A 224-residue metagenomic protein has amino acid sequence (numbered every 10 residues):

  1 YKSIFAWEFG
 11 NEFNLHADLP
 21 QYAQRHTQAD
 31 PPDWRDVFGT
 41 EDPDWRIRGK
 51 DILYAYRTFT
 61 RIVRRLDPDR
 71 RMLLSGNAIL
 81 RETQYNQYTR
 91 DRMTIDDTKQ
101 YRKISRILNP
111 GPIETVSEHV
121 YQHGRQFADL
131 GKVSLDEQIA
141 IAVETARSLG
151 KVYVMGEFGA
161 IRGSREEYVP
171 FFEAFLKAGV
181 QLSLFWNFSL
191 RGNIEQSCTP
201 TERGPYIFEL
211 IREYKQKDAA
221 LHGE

Functional and structural regions predicted by a protein language model:
S3-A6, N14-V180: Extracellular glycoside hydrolase catalytic/binding regions
G10, H119, W186: Conserved residues at the C-terminal ends of beta-strands
P110, G163-E224: Aromatic-rich peripheral "rim/lid" segments of glycoside hydrolase catalytic domains that contact and position glycan
